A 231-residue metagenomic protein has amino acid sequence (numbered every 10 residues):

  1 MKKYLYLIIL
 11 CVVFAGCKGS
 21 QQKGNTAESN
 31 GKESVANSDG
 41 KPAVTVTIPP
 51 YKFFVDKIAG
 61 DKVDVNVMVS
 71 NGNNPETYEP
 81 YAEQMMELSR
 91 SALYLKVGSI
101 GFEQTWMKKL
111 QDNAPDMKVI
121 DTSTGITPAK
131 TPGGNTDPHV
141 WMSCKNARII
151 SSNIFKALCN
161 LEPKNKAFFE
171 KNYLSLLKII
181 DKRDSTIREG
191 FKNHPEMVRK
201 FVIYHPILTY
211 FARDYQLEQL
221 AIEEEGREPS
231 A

Functional and structural regions predicted by a protein language model:
Y4-V13: Sec-dependent N-terminal signal peptides
C17-A231: Extracytoplasmic metal-acquisition and chelation regions
